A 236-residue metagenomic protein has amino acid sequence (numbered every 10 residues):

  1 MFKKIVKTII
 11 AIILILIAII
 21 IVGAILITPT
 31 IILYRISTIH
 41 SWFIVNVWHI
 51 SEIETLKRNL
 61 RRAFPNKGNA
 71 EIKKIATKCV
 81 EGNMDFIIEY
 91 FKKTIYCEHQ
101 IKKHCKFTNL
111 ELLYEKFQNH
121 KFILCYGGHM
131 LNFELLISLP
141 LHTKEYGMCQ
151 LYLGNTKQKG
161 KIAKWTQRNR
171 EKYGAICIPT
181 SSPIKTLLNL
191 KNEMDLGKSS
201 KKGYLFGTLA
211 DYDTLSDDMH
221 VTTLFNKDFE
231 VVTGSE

Functional and structural regions predicted by a protein language model:
F2-G127, A163-N169, G174: Membrane-anchoring hydrophobic helices of lipid-metabolizing enzymes
T94-E236: Soluble catalytic domains of membrane acyltransferases
